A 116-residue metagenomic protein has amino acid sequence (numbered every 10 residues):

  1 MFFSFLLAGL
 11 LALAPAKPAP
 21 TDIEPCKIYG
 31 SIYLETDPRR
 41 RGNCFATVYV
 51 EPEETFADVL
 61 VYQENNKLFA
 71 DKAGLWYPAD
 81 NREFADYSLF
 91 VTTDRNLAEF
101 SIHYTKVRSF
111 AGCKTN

Functional and structural regions predicted by a protein language model:
F2-A12: Sec-dependent N-terminal signal peptides
P18-N116: Repetitive, compositionally biased segments used for assembly/scaffolding
